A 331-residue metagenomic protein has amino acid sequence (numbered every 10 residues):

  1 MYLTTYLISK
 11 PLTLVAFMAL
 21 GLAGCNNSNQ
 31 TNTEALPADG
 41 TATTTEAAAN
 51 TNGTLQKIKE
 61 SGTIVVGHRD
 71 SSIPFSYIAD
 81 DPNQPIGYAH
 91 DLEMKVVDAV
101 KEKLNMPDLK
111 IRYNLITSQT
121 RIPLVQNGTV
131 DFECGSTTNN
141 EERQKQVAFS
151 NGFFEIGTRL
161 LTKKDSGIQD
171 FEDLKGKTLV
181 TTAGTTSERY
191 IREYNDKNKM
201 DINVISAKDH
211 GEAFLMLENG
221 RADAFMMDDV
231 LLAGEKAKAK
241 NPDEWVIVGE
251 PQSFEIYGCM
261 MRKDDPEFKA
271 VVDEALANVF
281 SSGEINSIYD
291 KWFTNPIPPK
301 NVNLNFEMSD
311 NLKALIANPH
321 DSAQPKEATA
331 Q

Functional and structural regions predicted by a protein language model:
G21-G24: C-terminal motif of bacterial Sec signal peptides marking the signal peptidase cleavage site
N26-S28, L36-A49, D91-A99, E172 (+3 more regions): Extended ligand-binding regions for polar small-molecule ligands
A35-N52, Q56-F132: Extracytoplasmic small-molecule ligand-binding "clamshell" domains of the periplasmic binding protein/Venus flytrap
T51, M106-P123, S166, V204-L215 (+1 more regions): Short helix-initiation/N-cap motifs at beta->coil->alpha
D70, F154-D165, D229, A237-L276 (+1 more regions): Periplasmic-binding protein-like
D70-P74, P85-E102, T138, I156-F214 (+1 more regions): Bilobed "Venus flytrap"/periplasmic-binding protein-like clamshell domains and structurally analogous long
M94, M106-D173, K313-A323: Acidic, polar ligand-binding/catalytic clefts
T120, C134-K145, Y190-K197, G211 (+1 more regions): A ligand-binding cleft/hinge motif common to bilobed small-molecule-binding domains
